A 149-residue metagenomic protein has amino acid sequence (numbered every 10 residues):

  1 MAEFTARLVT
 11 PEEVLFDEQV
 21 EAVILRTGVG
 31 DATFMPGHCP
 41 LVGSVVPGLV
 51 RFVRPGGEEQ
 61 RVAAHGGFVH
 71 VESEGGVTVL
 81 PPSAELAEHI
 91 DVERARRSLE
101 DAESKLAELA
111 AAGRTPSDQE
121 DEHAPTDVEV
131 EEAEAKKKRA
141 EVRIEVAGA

Functional and structural regions predicted by a protein language model:
M1-R7: N-terminal export/targeting signal detector
R7-D101: Compact, glycine-rich, soluble single-domain proteins
T78, E85-A149: Acidic/glycine-rich phosphate/pyrophosphate-binding loops and surrounding catalytic core that coordinate Mg2+
